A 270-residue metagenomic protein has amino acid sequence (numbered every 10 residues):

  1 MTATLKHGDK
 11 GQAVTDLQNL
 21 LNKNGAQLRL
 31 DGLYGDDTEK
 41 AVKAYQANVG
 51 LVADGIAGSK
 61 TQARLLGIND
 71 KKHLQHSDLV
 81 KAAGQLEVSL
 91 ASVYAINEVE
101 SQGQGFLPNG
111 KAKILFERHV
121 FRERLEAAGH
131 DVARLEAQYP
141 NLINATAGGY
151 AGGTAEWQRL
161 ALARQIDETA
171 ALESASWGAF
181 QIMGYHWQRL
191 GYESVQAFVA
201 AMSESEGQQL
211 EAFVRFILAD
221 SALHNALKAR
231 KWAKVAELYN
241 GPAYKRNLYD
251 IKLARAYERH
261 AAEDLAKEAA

Functional and structural regions predicted by a protein language model:
T4-T15, N19-R64, L86, K228-A229: Short acidic, glycine/serine/threonine-rich helix-capping segments at coil-helix boundaries
I56-S59, I68-E268: Catalytic glycan-binding domains that act on GlcNAc-containing polysaccharides
